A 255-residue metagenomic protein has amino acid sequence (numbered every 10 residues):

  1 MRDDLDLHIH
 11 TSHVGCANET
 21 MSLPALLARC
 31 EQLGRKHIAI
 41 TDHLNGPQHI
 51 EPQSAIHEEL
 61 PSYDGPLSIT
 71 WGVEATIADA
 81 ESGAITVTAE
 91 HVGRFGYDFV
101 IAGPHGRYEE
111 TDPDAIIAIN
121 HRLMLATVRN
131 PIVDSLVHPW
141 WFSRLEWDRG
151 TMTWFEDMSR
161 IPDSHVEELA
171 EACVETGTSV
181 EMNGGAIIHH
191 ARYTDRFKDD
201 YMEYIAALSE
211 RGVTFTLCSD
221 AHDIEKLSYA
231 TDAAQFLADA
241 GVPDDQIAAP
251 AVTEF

Functional and structural regions predicted by a protein language model:
M1-D3, R35, L67, P131 (+1 more regions): A generic hydrophobic-helix recognition signal that picks specific residues within alpha-helical hydrophobic
M1-S12, M21-L23, I85-Y97, S143-L145 (+1 more regions): Charged catalytic cores and adjacent phosphate/nucleic-acid-binding surfaces used for phosphate/nucleic-acid chemistry
D3-L5, A39, W71, S135 (+1 more regions): Residue-level marker for buried hydrophobic side chains located in beta-strands that build the well-ordered beta-sheet
S22-A39, E59-Y63: Alpha-helical scaffold segments that flank or form the walls of functional sites
Q32-E51, A221: A short, flexible N-terminal coil/short beta segment enriched in small residues
L44, H49-M182, A238: Extended substrate/RNA-proximal surfaces in nucleic-acid metabolism proteins
